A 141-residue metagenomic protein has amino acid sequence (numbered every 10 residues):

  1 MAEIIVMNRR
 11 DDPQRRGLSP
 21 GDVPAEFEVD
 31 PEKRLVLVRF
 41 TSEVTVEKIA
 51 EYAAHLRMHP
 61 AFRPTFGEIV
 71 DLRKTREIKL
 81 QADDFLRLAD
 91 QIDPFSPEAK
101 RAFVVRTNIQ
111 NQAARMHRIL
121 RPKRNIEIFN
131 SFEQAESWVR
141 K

Functional and structural regions predicted by a protein language model:
A2-K141: Amphipathic, Lys/Arg-enriched alpha-helical "gate/interface" segment within cytosolic domains that mediates
